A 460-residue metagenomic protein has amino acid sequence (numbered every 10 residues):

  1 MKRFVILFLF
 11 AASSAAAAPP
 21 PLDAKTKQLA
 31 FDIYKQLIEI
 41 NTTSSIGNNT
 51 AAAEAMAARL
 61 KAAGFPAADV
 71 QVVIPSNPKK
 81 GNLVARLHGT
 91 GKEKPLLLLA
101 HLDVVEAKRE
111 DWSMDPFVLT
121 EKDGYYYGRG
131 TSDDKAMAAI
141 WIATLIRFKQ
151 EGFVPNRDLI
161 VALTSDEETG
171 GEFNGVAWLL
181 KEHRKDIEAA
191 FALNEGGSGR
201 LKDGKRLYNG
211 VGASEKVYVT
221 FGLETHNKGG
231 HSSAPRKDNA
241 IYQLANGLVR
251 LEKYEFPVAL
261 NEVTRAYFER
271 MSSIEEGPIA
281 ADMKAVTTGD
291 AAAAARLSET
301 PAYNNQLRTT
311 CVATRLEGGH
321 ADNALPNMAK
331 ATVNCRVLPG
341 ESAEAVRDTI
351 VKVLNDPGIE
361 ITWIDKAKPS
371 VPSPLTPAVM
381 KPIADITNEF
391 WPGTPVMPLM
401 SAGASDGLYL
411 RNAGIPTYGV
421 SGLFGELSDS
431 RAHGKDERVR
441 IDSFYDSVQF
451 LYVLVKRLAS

Functional and structural regions predicted by a protein language model:
M1-L7: Sec-dependent signal peptide recognition, specifically the positively charged N-region followed immediately by
F8-A17: Hydrophobic h-region of N-terminal signal peptides that target proteins for export in Gram-negative bacteria
P19-R129, A138, F148-R157, V333: Acidic/His- and Gly-rich active-site-bordering loop/insert found across diverse amide/peptide-bond hydrolases
D23-F31, S45-A53, P78, T131-D134 (+8 more regions): Solvent-exposed, acidic/flexible segments
F31-T42, K122, E224-N227, P357-G358 (+1 more regions): Acidic/histidine-rich, surface-exposed loop or edge segments in extracytoplasmic proteins
G91-E93, S198-K202, A259-H320, N327-M328 (+4 more regions): An extended, acidic, His-containing surface patch that forms the Zn2+-binding/catalytic region of metallohydrolases
Y125-Y126, S132-G210: Acidic/histidine-rich catalytic neighborhood of metal-dependent amide-processing enzymes
A177-K181, S233-P257: A short core secondary-structure module
